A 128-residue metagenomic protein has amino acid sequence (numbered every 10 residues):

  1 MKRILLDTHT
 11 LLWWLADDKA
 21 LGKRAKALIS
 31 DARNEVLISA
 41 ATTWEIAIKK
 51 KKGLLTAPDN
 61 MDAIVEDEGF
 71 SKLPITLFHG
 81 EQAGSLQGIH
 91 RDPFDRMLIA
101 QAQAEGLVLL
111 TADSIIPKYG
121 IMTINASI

Functional and structural regions predicted by a protein language model:
M1-I38, K51-A63, E105, S114 (+2 more regions): Short, well-structured N-terminal submotif of metal-dependent ribonuclease cores
I46: Phosphate/NTP-binding elements of NTP-utilizing enzymes
K50-K52, L86-Q87: Short, solvent-exposed loop/turn segments at secondary-structure boundaries
P58, D62, D67-I115, A126-I128: Active-site neighborhoods of divalent-metal-dependent phosphate/nucleic-acid chemistry enzymes
I121: Nucleotide and nucleotide-moiety/phosphate-recognizing core
